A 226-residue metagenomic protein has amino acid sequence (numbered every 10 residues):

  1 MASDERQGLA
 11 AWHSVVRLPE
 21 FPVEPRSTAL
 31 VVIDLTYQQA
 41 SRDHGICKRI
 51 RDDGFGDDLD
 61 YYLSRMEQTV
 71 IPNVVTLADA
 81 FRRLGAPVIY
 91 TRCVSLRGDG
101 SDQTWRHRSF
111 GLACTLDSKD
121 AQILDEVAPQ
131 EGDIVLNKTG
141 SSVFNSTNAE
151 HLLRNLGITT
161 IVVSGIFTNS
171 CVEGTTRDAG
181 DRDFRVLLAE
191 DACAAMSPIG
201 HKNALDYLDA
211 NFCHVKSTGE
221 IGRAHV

Functional and structural regions predicted by a protein language model:
M1-A29, D43-I50, D79-L84, S95-L96 (+1 more regions): Active-site-adjacent betaalpha module
V31-I33: Short hydrophobic beta-strand that contains or immediately precedes a catalytic carboxylate
L35-H44: Short acidic, Gly/Ser-rich segments with clustered Asp/Glu that frequently serve as metal-coordination loops in enzyme
Q39, D60-M66, I161-V162: Surface-exposed cleft-lining segments at the edges of enzyme active sites
A40, R97-G100: Short catalytic/ligand-binding loop motif for oxyanion handling, primarily in non-cytosolic enzymes, centered on
D43-L63: A solvent-exposed, charged loop/short amphipathic helix patch at secondary-structure junctions
Q68-P87: A short, N-terminal amphipathic alpha-helix
Y90-C93, G98: Catalytic-core segment of enzymes that process non-peptidic bonds
